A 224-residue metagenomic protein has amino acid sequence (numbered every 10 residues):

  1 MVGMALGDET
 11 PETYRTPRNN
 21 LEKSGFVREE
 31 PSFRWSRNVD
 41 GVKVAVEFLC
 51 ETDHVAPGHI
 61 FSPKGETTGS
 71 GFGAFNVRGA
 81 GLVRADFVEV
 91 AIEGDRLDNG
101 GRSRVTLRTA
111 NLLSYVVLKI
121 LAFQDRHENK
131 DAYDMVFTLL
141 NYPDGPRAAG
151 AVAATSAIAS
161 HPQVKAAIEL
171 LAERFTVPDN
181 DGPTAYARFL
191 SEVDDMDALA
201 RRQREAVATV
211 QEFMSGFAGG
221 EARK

Functional and structural regions predicted by a protein language model:
M1-K224: Compositionally biased terminal segments of proteins
